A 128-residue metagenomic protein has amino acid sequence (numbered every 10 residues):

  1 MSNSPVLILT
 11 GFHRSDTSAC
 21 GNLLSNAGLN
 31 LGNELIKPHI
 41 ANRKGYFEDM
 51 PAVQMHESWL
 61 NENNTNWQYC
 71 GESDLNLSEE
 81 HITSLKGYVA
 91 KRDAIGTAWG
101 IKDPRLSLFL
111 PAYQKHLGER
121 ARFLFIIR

Functional and structural regions predicted by a protein language model:
M1-T83: PAPS-dependent sulfotransferase catalytic core
P5, L77, A90-T97, H116-L117 (+1 more regions): Catalytic phosphate/metal-binding cores of nucleic-acid and nucleotide-processing enzymes, i.e., regions that mediate
T17, S107-P111: Short, well-ordered alpha-helical microsegments
Q54-S58, G87, K91, K115: Charged/polar, solvent-exposed surface patches and flexible loops
E72-D74, I95-P104: Surface-exposed cleft-lining segments at the edges of enzyme active sites
L85-K86, L110: Generic structural signal for well-ordered alpha-helices, preferentially at hydrophobic/aromatic core positions
K102-P104, Y113-R128: Conserved phosphate-donor/acceptor-positioning beta-strand/loop module used by diverse small-molecule
